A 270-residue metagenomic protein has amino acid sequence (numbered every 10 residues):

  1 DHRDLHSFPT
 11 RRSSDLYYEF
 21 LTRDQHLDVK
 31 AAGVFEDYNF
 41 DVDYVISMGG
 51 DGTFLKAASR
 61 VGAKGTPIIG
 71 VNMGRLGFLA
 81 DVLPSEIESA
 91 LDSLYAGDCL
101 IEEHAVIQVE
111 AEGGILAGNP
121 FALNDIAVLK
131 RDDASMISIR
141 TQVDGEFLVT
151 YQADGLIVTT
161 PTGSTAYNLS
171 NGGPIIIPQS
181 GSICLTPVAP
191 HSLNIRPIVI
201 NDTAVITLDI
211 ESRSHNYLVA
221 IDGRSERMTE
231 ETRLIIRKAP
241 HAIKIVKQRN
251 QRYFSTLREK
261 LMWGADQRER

Functional and structural regions predicted by a protein language model:
D1-H2, H6-S13: Short, small-residue-biased leader/transition segments that mark boundaries at the very start of proteins
F8, F40-D41, Q152: Alpha-helix C-terminal capping/helix-to-coil transition sites in glycosyltransferase folds
R11-T22: Short internal beta-strands
A31-V42: Short acidic low-complexity segments
D51-T53, L76, T162-S164: Short glycine-rich anion-binding loops that position phosphate/pyrophosphate groups of nucleotides and phosphorylated
L76-D154: Catalytic core of DAGKc-family lipid kinases
V128, D144-F147, I195-R270: ATP/nucleoside-binding phosphotransfer catalytic cores, i.e., glycine-rich phosphate-binding loops
T150-N194: Gly/Ser/Thr-rich active-site loops/lids in small-molecule metabolic enzymes that frequently grip phosphoryl groups
